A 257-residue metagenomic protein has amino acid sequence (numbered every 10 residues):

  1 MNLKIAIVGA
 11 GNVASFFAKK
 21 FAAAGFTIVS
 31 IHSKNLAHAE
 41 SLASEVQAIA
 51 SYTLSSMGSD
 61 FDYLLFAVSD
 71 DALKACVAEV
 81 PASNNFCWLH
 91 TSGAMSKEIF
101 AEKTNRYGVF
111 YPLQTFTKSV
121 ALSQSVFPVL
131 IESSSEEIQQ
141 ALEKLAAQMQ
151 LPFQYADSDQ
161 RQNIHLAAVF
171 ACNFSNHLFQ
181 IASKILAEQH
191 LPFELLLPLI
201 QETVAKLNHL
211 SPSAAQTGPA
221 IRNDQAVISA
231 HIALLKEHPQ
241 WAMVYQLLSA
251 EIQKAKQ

Functional and structural regions predicted by a protein language model:
M1-Y52: NAD(P)+-binding Rossmann beta1-loop-alpha1 motif at the extreme N-terminus of oxidoreductases
N2-K4, N85, V126: Phosphate-coordination loops involved in phosphoryl transfer and adenosine-cofactor binding
F26-T27, N105, L151, L191: Short phosphate-binding/catalytic loops that engage adenosine nucleotides
L36-E40, S44-A121: Rossmann-like NAD(P)(H) cofactor-binding subdomain of soluble oxidoreductases
H38, L42-E45, A121-L166, A171-N208: Internal alpha-helical scaffold of NAD(P)-dependent oxidoreductase catalytic cores
Q201-Q257: Interdomain hinge/lid region at the active-site interface of Rossmann-like NAD(P)-dependent oxidoreductases
